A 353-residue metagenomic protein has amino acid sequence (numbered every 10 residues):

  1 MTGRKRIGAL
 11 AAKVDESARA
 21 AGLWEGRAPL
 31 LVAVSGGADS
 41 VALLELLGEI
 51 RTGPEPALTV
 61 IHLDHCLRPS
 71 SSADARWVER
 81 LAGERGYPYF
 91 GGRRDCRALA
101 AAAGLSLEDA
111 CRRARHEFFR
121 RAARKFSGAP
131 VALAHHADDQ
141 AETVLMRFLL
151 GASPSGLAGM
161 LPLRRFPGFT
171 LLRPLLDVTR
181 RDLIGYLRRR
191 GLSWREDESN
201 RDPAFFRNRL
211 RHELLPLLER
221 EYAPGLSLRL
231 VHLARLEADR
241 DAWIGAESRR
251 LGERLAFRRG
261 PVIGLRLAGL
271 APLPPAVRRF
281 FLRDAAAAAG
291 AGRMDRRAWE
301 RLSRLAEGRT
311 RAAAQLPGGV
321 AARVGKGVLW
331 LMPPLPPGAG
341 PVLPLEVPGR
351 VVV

Functional and structural regions predicted by a protein language model:
T2-P216: Core alpha/beta nucleotide-donor-binding catalytic domains of modification enzymes
G3, A9-D39, E55-T59, L63 (+6 more regions): AMP-forming adenylation/ATP pyrophosphatase catalytic core
S72, A101, A204, N208 (+3 more regions): Non-catalytic, surface-exposed connector residues within folded enzymatic/regulatory domains
N200-F205, L228-A238: Internal, active-site/partner-interface "lid" segment
L217-R229: Inter-helical turn/loop segments and adjacent helix faces that build the functional surface of alpha-helical bundle
